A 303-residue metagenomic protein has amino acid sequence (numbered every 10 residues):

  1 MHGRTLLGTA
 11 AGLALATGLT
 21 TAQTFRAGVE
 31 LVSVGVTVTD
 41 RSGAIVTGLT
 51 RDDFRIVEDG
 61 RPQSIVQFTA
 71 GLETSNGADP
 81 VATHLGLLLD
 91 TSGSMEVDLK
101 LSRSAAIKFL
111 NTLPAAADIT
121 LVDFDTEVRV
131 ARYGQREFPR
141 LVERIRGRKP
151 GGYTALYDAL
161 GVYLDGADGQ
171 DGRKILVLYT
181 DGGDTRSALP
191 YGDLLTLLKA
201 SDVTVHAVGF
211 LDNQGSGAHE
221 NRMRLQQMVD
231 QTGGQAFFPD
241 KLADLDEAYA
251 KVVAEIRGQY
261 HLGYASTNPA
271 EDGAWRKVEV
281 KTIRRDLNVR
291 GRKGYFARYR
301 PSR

Functional and structural regions predicted by a protein language model:
M1-L7: N-terminal export leaders
G8-G18: Bacterial N-terminal signal peptides
T21-R303: Scaffold/interface architecture of coatomer-like assemblies
